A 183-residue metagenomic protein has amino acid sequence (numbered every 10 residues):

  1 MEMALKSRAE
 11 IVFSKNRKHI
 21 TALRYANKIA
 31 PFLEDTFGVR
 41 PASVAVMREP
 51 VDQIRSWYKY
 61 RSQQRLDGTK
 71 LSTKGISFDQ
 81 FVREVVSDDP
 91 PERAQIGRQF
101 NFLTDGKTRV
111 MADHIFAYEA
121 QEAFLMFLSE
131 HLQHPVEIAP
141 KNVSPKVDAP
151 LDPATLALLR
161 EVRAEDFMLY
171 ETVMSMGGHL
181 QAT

Functional and structural regions predicted by a protein language model:
M1-T183: Membrane-interface amphipathic segments in extracytoplasmic regions
